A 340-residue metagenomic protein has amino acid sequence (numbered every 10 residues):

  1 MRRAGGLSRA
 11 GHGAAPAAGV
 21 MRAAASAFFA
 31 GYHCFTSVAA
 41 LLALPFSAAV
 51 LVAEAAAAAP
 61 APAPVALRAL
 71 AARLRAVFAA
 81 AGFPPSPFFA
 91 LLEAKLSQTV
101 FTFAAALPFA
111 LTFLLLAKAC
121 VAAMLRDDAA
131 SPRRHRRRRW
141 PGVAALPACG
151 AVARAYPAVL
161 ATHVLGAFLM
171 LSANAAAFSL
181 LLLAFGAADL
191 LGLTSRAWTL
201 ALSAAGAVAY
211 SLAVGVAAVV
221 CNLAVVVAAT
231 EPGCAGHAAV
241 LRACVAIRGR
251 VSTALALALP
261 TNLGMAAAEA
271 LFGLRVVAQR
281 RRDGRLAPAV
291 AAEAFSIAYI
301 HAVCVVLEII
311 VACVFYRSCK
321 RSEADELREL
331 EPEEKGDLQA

Functional and structural regions predicted by a protein language model:
M1-A340: Hydrophobic alpha-helical membrane segments
